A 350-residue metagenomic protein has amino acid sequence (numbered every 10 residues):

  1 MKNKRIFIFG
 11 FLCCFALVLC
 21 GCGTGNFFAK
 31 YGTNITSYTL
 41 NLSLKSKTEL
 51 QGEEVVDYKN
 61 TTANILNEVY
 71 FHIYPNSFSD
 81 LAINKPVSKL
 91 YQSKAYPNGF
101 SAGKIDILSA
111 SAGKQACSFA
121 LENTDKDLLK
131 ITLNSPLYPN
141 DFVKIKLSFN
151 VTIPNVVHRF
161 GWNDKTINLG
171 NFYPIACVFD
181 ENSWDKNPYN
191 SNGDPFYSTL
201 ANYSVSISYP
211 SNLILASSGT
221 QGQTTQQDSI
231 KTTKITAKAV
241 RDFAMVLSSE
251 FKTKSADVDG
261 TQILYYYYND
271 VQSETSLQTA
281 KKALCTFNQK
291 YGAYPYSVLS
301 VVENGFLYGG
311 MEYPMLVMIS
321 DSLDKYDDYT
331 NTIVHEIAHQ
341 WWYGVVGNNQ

Functional and structural regions predicted by a protein language model:
R5-G25: Sec-dependent N-terminal signal peptides of Gram-positive bacterial secreted proteins and lipoproteins
G21-G52: N-terminal, polar/Ser/Thr-rich
N26-K30, S79-T132, R159, T220-Q226: Solvent-exposed beta-strand/loop surfaces of large extracellular or lumenal domains
Q51-E53, Y138-S148: Short Pro-Gly-centered flexible turn/kink motifs
V55-S77, L81-A82, S88: Ligand-binding face of N-terminal immunoglobulin V-set domains in extracellular IgSF glycoproteins
S93-K104, L108, E122, I145-V246: Extended, low-hydrophobicity, Ser/Thr/Pro/Gly-biased non-transmembrane segments
D194-V334: Hydrophobic helix-coil surface modules that form long, contiguous segments used for peptide/substrate interaction
I337-Q350: Catalytic Zn2+-binding segment of zinc metalloproteases
